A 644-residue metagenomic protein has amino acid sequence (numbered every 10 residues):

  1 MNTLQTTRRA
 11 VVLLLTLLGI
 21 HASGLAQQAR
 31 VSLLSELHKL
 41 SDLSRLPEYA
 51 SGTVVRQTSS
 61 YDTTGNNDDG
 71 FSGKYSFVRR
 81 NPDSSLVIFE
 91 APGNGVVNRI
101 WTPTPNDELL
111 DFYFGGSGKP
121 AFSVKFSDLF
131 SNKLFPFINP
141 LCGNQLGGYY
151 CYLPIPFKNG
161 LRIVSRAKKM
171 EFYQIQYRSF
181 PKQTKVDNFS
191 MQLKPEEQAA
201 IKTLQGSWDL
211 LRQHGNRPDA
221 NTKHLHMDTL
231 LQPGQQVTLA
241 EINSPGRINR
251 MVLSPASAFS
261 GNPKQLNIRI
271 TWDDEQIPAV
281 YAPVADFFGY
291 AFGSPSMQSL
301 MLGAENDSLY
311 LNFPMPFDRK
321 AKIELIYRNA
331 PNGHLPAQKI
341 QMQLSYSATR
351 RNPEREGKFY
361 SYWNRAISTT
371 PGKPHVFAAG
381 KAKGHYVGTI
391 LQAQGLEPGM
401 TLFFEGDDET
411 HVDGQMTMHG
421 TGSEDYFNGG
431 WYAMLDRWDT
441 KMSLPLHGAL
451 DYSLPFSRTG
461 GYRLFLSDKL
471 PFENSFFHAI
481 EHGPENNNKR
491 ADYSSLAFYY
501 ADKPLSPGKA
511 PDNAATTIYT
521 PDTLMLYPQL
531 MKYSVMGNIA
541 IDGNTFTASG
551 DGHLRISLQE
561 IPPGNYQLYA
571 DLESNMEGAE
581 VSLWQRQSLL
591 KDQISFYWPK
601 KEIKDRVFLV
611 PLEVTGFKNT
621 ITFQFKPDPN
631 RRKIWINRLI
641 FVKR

Functional and structural regions predicted by a protein language model:
M1-Q28: Bacterial Sec-dependent N-terminal signal peptides
L4, A10, D68-D69, S76 (+5 more regions): Residue-level detector of intrinsically disordered/flexible regions characterized by low predicted structural confidence
L4, T271-D273, P627: Short acidic/polar micro-motifs centered on Gly/Asp/Asn
L4-T7, R30-E36, E197, I561 (+1 more regions): Intrinsic-disorder-associated interaction segments
V12, Y462-L464, K626: Short, functionally important structural connectors and interaction interfaces within domains
L18, S23, P92, T104 (+15 more regions): A generic structural signal for short, solvent-exposed coil/turn residues that cap or connect secondary-structure
Q27-M525: Beta-strand-centric surfaces of beta-sandwich/beta-rich domains
D407-V412, T417-S423, P507-R644: Extracytoplasmic
